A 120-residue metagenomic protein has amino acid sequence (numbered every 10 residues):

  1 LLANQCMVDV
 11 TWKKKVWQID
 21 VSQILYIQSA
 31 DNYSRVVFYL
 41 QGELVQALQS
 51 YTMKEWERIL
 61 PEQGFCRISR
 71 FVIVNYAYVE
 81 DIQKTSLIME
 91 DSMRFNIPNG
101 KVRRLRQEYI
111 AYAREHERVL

Functional and structural regions predicted by a protein language model:
L1-E90: Conserved binding/recognition cores within well-folded domains
L1-M7, N96, R104, E108-L120: Inter-domain helical "communication" segments and dimerization helices that couple sensory or membrane-embedded modules
M93: C-terminal active-site/capping subdomain that shapes the small-molecule cofactor and substrate pocket of enzyme
